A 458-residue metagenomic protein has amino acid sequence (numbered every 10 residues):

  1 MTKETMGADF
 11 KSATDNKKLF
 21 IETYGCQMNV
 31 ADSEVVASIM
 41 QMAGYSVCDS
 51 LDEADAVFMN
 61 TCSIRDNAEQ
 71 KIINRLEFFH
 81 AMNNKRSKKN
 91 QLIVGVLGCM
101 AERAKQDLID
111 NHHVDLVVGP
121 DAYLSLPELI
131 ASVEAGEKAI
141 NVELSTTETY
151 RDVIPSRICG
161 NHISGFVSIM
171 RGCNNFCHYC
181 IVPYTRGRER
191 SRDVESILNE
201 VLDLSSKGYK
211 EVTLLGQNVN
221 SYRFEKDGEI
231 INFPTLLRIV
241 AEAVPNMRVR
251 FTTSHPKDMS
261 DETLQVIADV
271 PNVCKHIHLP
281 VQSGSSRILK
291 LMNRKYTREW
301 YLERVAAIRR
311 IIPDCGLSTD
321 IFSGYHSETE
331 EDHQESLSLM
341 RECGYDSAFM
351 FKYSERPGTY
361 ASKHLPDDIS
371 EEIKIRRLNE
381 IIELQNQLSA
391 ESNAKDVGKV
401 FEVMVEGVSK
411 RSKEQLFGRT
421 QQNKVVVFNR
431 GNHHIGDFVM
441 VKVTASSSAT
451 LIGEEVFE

Functional and structural regions predicted by a protein language model:
M1-Y222, N232, E262, I277 (+6 more regions): Proteins enriched for Cys/Gly/acidic motifs involved in redox and nucleic-acid/cofactor modification
T23, L291, A348, F428-N429: Thr-Gly-centered strand-to-loop micro-motif
M28, I64-N67, M100, P256-D258 (+3 more regions): Glycine-/small-residue-rich active-site loops that bind phosphorylated ligands and cofactors
Q91-G98, S206-E330, R341: Conserved SAM/AdoMet-binding glycine-rich loop
L124, N175, N220, S286-R287 (+2 more regions): Glycine-centered loop/turn positions within well-structured domains that cap or flank conserved ligand/cofactor-binding
G160-I163, C173-N175, V273, S283 (+5 more regions): Short flexible coil/turn linkers enriched for glycine and charged/polar residues that connect secondary-structure
C177, I197, L214, F251 (+7 more regions): Conserved, mostly hydrophobic/aromatic
K363-E458: Terminal RNA-binding accessory module
